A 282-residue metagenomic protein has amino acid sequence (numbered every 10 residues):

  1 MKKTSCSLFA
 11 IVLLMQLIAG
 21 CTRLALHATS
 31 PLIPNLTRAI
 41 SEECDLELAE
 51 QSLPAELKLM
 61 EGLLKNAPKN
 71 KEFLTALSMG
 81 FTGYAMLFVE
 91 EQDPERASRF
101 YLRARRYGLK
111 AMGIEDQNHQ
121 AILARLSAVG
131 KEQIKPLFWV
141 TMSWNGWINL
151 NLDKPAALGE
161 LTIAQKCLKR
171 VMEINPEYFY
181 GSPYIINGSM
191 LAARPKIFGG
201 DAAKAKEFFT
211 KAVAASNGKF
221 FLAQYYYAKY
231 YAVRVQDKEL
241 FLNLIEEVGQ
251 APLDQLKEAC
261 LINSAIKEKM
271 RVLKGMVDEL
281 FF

Functional and structural regions predicted by a protein language model:
F9-L17: Bacterial N-terminal signal peptides
I18-I40: Bacterial Sec signal peptide processing site at the extreme N-terminus
S30-R38, K69-L87, V129-L150, E177-A193 (+2 more regions): Amphipathic alpha-helical repeat scaffolds of TPR domains
S41-E50, M86-Y101, I148-E160, A192-A202 (+2 more regions): Short coil/turn connectors between adjacent alpha-helices in alpha-solenoid helical repeat scaffolds
M60, A67, G108, E115 (+4 more regions): Alpha-helical junction/boundary sensor with strong preference for TPR arrays
S98-L109, L242-D254: TPR/TPR-like (Sel1-like) alpha-helical repeat modules
G200-A212, E239-Q250: Alpha-helical repeat scaffolds
D254-F282: Terminal, low-structured helical/coil segments at or just beyond the last alpha-helical repeat
